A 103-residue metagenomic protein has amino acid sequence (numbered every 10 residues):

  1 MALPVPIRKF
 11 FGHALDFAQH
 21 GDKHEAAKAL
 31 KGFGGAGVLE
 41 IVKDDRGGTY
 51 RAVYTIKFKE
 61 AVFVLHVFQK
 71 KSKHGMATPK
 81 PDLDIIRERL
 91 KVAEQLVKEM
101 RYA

Functional and structural regions predicted by a protein language model:
M1-T49, F58-A61, Q69-A103: Basic, Lys/Arg-enriched alpha-helical interface segments
A52-Y54: Hydrophobic/aromatic beta-strand elements that line small-molecule binding cavities or substrate pockets in beta-rich
